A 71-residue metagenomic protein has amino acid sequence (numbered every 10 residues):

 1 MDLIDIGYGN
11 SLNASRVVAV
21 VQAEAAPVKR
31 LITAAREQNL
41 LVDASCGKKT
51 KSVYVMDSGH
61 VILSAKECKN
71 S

Functional and structural regions predicted by a protein language model:
M1-S11: Short aromatic-glycine motifs in intrinsically disordered, low-complexity regions
G9-N10, V20, V53, L63: A residue-level structural signature of the nucleotidyltransferase/glycosyltransferase Rossmann-like core
A14-Q22: Phosphoinositide-dependent membrane-docking surfaces
A23, C46, A65-K66: A short beta-strand-to-loop transition that corresponds to the Sensor-1 phosphate-sensing loop of AAA+ P-loop ATPases
E24-T33: Short acidic, Gly/Pro-enriched loop/turn segments at secondary-structure junctions
A35-V42: A conserved acidic, glycine/proline-rich C-terminal tail/linker
D43-D57: Short, structured protein-protein interaction patches enriched in aromatics and acidic/basic residues, typified by
V53-S71: C-terminal structural segments of small proteins and small subunits
